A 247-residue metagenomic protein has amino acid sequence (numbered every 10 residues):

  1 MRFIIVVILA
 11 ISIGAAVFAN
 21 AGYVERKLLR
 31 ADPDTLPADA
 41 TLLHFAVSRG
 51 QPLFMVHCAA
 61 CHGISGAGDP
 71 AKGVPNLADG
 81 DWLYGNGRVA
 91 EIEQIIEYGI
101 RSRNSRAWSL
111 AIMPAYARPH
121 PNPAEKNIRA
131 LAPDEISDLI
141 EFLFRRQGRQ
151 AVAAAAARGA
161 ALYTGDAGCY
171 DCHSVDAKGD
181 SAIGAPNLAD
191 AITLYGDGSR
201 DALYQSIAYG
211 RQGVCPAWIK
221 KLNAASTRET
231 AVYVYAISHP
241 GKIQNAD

Functional and structural regions predicted by a protein language model:
M1-H44, A246-D247: N-terminal export/targeting leaders of redox proteins
V17-L36, K126-R146: Small beta-barrel nucleic-acid-binding modules, principally OB-folds
L42-Q94, N127, A224-T227: Extracytoplasmic/periplasmic/luminal assembly and interaction segments in envelope/secretory/respiratory proteins
L43-A67, A151-D176, Y204, Y209 (+1 more regions): Sequence/structural segment immediately N-terminal to covalent heme-attachment motifs in c-type and related
P70-G73, S181-A182, I243: Short, solvent-exposed loop/turn and secondary-structure capping segments
A78-L143, A182-I183, N187-H239: Extracytoplasmic electron-transfer domains, predominantly the class I c-type cytochrome c fold
D134, I140-Y163, A236, G241-A246: Intrinsic disorder/low-complexity detector
